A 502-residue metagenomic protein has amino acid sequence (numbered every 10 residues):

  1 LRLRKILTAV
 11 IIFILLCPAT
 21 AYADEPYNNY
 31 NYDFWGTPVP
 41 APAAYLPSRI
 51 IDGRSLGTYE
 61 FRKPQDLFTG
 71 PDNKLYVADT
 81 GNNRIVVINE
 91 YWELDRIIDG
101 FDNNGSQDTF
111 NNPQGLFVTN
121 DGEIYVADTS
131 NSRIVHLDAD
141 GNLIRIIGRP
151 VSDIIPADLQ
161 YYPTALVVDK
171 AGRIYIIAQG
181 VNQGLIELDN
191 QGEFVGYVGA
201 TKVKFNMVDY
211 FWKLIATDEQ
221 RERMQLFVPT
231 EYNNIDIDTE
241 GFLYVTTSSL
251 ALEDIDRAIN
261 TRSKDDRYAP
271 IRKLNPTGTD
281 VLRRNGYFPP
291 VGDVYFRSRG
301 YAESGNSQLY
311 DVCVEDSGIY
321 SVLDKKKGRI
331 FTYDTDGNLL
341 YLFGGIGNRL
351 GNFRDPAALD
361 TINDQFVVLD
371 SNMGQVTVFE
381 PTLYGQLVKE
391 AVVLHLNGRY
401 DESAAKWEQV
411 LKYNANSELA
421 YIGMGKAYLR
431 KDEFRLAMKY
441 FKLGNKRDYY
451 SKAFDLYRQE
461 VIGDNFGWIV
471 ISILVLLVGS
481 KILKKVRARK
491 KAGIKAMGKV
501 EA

Functional and structural regions predicted by a protein language model:
R4-A23, L477-K481: Sec-dependent N-terminal signal peptides of Gram-positive bacterial secreted proteins and lipoproteins
A23-F434, G444, S451-A502: Eukaryotic scaffold repeat domains enriched in small/polar residues
